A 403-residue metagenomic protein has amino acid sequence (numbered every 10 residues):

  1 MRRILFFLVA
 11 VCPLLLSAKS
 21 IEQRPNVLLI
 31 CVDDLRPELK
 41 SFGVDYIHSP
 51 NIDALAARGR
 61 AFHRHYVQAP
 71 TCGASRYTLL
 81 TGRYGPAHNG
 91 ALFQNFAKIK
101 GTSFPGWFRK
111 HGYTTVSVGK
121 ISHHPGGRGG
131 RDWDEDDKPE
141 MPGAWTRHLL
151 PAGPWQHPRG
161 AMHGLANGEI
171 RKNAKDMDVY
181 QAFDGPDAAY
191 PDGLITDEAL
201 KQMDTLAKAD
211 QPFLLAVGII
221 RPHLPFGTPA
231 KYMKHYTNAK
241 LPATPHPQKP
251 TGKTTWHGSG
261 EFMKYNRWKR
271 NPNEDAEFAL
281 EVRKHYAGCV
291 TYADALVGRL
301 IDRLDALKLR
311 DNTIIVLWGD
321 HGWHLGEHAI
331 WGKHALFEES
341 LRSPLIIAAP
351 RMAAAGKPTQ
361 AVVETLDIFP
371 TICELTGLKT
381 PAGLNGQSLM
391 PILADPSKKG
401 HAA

Functional and structural regions predicted by a protein language model:
M1-I4: Positively charged n-region of N-terminal signal peptides that target proteins for export
F6-L14: Bacterial N-terminal signal peptides
L16-A403: Formylglycine-dependent sulfatase
